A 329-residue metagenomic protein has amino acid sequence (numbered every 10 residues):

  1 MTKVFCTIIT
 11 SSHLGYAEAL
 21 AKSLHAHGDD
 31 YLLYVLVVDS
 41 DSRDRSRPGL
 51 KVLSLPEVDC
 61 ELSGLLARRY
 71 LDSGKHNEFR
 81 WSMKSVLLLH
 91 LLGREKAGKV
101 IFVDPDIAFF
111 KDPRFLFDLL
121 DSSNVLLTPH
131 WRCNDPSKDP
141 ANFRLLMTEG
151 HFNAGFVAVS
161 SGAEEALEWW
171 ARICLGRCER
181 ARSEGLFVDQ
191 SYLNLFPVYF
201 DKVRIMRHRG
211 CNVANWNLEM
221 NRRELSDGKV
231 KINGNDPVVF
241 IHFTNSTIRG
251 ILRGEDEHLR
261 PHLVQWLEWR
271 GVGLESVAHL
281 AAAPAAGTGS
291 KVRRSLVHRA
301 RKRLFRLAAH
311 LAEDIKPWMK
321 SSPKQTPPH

Functional and structural regions predicted by a protein language model:
M1-H329: Glycosyltransferase catalytic domains, chiefly GT-A lineage
